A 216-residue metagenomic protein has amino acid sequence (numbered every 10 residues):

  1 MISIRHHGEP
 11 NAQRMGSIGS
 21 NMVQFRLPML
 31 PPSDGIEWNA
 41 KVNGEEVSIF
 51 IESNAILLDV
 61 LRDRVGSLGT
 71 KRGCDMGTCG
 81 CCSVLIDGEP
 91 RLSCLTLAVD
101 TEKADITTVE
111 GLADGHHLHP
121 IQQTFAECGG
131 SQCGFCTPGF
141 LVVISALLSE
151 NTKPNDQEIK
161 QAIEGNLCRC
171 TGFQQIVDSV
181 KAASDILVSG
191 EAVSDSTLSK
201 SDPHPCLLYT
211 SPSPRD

Functional and structural regions predicted by a protein language model:
I2-G8, M15-S211: Signature of N-terminal electron-transfer/Fe-S-associated modules in redox systems
P212-D216: A short, hydrophobic C-terminal helix/tail in secreted or cell-surface proteins
